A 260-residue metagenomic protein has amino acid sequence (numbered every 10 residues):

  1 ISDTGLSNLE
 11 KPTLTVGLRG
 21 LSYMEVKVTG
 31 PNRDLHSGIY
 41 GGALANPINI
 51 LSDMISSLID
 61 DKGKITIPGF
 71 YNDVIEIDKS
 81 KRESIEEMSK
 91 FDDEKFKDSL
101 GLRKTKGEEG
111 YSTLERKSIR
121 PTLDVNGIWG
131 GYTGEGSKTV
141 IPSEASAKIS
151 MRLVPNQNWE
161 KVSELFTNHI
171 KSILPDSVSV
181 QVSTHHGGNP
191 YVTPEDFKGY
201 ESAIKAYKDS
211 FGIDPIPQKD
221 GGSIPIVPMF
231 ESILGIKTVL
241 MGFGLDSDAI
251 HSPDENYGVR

Functional and structural regions predicted by a protein language model:
I1-G17: Acidic/histidine-rich catalytic neighborhood of metal-dependent amide-processing enzymes
S2-S7, G30-N32, G221-S223, G244-S247: Acidic, glycine-rich active-site loops and adjacent beta-strand->loop/helix elements that engage anionic groups
E10-T15, G38-I39, S252-P253: Short acidic, glycine/serine/threonine-rich loops at helix termini
T13-T29, G244: Flexible glycine/proline-rich, aromatic-decorated loop/lid segments
E25-T29, I128, K148-R152: Residue-level recognition of well-ordered beta-strand positions that form the cores of beta-sheet-rich folds across
L35-L44, E135-K138: A short glycine-threonine-serine/GTX helix/turn-capping micro-motif
G41-K62: A short core secondary-structure module
T66-E144, R152, N156-N168, I173 (+1 more regions): An extended, acidic, His-containing surface patch that forms the Zn2+-binding/catalytic region of metallohydrolases
